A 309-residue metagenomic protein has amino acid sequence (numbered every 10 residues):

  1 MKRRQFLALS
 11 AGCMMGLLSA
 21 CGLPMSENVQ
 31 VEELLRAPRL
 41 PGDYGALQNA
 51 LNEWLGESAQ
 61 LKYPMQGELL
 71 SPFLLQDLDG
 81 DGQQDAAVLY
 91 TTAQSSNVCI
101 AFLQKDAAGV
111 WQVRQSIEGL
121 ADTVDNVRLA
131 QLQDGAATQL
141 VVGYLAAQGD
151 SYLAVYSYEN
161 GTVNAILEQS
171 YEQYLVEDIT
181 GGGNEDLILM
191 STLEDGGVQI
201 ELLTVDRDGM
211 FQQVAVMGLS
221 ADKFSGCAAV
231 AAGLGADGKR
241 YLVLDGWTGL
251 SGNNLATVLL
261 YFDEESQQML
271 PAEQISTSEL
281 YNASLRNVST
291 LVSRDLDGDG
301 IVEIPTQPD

Functional and structural regions predicted by a protein language model:
M1-K2, Q104: Generic cytosolic/nucleocytoplasmic N-terminal low-complexity/intrinsically disordered segments
R3-L7: N-terminal export leaders
A11-M15: Hydrophobic helical h-region of N-terminal Sec-dependent signal peptides in bacterial secretory/periplasmic proteins
C21-D309: Beta-propeller-forming repeat regions
